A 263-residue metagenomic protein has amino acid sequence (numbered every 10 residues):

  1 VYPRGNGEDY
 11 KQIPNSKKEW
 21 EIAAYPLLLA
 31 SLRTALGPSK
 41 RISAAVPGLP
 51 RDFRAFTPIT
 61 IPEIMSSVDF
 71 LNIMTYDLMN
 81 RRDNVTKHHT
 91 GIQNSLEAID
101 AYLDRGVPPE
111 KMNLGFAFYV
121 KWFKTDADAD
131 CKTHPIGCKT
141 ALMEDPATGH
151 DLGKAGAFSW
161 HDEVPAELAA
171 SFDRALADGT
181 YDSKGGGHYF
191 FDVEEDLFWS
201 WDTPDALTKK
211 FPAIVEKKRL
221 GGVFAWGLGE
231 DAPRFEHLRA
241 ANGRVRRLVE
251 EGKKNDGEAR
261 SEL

Functional and structural regions predicted by a protein language model:
V1-G48, N72, E194-G257: Active-site and adjacent substrate-binding regions of carbohydrate-active enzymes
Y2-P165: Substrate-binding surface in catalytic domains of secreted glycosidases
F116-A213, R239-E262: Glycan-binding loop/region signatures in secreted carbohydrate-active enzymes
